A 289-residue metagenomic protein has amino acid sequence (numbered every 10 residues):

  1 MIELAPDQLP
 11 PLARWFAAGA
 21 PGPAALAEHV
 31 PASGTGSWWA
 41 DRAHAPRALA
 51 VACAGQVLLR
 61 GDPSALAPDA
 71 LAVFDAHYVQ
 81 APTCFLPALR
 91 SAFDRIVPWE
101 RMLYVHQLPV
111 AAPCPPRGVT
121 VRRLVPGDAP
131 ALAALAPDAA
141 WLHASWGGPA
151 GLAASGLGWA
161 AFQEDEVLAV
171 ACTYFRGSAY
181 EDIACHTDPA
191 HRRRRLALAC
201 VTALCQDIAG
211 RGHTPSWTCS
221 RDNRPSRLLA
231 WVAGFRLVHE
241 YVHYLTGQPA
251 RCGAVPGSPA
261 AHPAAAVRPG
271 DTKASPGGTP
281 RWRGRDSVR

Functional and structural regions predicted by a protein language model:
M1-P23, P109-W146, G257, D271: Short amphipathic alpha-helix that is part of the acyltransferase structural core
P21-G34, D138-F162: Active-site rim helix/loop that mediates acceptor-substrate recognition in acyltransferases
A24, S33-D128, Y244-L245: Acyl-donor-binding surface of acyltransferase catalytic domains
A65-D69, R193-D207, L228, V232: Conserved acetyl-CoA-binding loop-helix of GNAT-fold acetyltransferases
F74-T83, I208-S220: Conserved GNAT acetyl-CoA-binding A-motif
L86-I96, L198, R221-H239: Conserved active-site alpha-helix within GNAT-family acetyltransferase domains
G147-D188: A conserved beta-strand-loop-helix scaffold within acyl/acetyltransferase catalytic domains
Y180, C185-A199, D222: Conserved glycine-rich acetyl-CoA-binding loop
